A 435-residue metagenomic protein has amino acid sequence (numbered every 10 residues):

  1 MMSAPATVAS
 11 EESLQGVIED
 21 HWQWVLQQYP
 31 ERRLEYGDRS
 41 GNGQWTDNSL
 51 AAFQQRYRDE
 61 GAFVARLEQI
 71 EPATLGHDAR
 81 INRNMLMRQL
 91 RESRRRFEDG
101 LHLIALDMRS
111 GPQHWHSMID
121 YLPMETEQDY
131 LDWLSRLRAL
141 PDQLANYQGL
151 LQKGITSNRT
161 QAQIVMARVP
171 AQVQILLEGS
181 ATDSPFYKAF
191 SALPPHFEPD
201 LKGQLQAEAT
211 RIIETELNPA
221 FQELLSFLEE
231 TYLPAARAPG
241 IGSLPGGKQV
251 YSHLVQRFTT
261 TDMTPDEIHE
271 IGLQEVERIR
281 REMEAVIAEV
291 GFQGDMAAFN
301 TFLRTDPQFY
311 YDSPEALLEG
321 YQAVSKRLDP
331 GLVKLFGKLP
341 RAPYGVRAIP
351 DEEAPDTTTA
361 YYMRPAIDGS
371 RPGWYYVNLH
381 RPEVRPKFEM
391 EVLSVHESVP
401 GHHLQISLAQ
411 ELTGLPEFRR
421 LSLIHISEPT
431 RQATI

Functional and structural regions predicted by a protein language model:
P5-S427: N-terminal maturation segment of proteins
E428-R431, I435: Positively charged, low-complexity/disordered segments
